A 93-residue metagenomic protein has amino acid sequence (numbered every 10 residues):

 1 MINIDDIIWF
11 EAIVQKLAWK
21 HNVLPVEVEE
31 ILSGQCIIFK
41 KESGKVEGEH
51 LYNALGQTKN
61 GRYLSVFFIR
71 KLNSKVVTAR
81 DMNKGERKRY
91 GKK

Functional and structural regions predicted by a protein language model:
M1-K93: Ribonuclease/tRNase effector modules and their secretory precursors
